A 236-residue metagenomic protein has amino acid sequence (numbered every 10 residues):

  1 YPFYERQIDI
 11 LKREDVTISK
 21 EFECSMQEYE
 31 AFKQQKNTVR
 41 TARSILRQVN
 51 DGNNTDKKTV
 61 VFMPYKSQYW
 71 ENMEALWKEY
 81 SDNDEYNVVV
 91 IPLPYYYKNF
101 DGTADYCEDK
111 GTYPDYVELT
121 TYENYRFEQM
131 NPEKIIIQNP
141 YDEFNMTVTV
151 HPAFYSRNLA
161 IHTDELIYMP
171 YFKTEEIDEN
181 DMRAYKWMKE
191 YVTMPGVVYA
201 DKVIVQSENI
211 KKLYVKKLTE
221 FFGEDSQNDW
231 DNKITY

Functional and structural regions predicted by a protein language model:
Y1-Y65, D82, L93-Y95: Non-catalytic N-terminal targeting/anchoring module and adjacent flexible stem/linker that precedes the structured
K58-N232, Y236: Active-site and donor-binding regions of nucleotide-sugar-utilizing enzymes
